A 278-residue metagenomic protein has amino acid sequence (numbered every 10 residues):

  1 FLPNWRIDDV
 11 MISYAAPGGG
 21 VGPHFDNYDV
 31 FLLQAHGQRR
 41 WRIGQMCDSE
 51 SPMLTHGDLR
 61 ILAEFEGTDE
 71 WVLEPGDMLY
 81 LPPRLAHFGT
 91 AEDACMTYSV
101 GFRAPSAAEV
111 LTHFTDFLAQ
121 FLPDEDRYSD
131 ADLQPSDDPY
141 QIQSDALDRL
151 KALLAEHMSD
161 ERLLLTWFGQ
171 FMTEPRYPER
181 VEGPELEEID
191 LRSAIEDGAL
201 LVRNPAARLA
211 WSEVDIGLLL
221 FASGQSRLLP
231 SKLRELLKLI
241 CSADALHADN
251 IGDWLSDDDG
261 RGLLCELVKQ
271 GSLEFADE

Functional and structural regions predicted by a protein language model:
F1-D77, L85-Y128, D132: Active-site region of the double-stranded beta-helix
L73, K269-F275: C-terminal beta-strand-rich structural cap/linker in extracellular carbohydrate-active enzymes
Y80-P82, A276: Residue-level recognition of conserved beta-strand edge/terminus positions
D116-E174: Long, charge-rich alpha-helical interaction segments
D160-C241, C265, A276-E278: Acidic, low-complexity/disordered tracts enriched in E/D and polar residues
L239-N250, L273: Short capping segments at the starts of secondary-structure elements
W254-K269: Short amphipathic alpha-helical interaction segments
